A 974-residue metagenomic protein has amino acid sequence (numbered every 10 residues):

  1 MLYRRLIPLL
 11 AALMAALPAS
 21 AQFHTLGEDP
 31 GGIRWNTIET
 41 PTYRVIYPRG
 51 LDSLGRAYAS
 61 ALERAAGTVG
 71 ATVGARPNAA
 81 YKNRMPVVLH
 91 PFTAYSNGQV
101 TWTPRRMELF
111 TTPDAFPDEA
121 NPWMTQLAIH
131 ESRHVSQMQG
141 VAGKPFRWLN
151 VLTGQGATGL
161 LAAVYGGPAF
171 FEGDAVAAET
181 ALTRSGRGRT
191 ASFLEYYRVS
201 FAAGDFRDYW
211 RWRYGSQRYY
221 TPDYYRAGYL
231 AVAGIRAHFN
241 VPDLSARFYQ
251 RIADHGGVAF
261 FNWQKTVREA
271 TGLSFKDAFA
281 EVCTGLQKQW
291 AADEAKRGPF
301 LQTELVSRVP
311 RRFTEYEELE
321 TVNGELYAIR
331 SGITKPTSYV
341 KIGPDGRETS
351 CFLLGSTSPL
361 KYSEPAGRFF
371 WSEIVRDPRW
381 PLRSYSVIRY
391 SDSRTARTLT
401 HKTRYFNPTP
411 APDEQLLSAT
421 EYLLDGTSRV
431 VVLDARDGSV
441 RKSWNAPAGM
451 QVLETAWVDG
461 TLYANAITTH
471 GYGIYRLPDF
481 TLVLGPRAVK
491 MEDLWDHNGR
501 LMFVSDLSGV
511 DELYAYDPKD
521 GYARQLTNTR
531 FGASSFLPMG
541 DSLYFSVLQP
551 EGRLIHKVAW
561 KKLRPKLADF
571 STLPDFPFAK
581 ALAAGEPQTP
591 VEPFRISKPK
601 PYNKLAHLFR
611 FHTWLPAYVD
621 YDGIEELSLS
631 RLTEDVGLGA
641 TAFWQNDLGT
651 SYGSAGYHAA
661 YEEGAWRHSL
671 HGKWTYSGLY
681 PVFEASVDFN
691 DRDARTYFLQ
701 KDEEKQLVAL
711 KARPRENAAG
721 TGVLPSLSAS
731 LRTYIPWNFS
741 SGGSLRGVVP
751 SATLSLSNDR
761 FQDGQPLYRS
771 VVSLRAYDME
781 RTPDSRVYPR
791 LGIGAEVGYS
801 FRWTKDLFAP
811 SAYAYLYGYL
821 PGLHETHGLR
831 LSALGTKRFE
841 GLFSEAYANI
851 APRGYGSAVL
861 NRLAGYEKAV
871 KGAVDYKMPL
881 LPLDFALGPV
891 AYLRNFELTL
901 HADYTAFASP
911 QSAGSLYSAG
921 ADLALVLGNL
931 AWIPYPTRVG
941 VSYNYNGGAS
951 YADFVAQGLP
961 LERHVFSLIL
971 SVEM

Functional and structural regions predicted by a protein language model:
A21-L161, G167: Juxtacatalytic substrate-recognition/specificity segment
T25, P30, P104, P122-L127 (+5 more regions): Acidic/His/Gly-enriched intrinsically disordered linker/tail segments that often contain short helix/coil "MoRF-like"
T25-D29, R34-T37, Y219, A246-G367: Beta/coil-rich, acidic/histidine-enriched accessory regions frequently appended to metallopeptidases
N97-V100, F110, D118-N121, T125-Q126 (+7 more regions): Conserved beta-propeller blade repeats
G188, S192, R330-Y339, L353-T357 (+10 more regions): A flexible loop/linker signature enriched in serine peptidases of the S9 family
P299, R312, K561-G678, Q765-R790: Outer-membrane beta-barrel initiation region
P378, D511, R530-S534, P550-R553 (+4 more regions): Outer-membrane beta-barrel translocator/channel fold
V687, Q700, N717-A719, Q762-S912 (+2 more regions): C-terminal outer-membrane beta-barrel translocator/porin domains of Gram-negative envelope proteins and their
